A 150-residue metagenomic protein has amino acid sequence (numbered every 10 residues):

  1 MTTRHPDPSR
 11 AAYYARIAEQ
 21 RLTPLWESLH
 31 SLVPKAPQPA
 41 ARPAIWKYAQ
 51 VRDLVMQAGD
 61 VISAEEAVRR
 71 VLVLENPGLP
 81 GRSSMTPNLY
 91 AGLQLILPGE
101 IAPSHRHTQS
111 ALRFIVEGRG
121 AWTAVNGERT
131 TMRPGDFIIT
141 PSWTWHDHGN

Functional and structural regions predicted by a protein language model:
M1-N76: Transition-metal
A11, N88-Y90, T108, V125: Generic hydrophobic-segment detector
S28, Y48, A124, W145-D147: Intrinsic disorder/low-complexity segments enriched in polar/charged and small flexible residues
D60-G99: A short glycine-rich, His/Asp/Glu-containing loop-to-beta-strand
M85-T86, W143-N150: Ligand-binding loop in jelly-roll beta-barrel domains
G92, A111, D147: Conserved beta-strand and immediately adjacent loop positions that scaffold enzyme active sites
L97, I101-D136, T140, T144: A short beta-strand-loop-beta hairpin characteristic of the jelly-roll/cupin
